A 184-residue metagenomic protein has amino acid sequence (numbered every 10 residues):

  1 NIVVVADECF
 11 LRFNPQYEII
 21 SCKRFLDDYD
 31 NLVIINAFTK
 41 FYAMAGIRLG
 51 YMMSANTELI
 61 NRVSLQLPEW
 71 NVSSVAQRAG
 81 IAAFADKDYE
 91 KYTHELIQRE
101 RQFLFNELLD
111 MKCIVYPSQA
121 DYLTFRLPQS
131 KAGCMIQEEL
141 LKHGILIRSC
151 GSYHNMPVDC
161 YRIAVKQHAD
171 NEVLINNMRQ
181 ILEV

Functional and structural regions predicted by a protein language model:
N1-V4, E8-F41: Active-site pre-lysine segment of PLP-dependent enzymes
A6, V72, P117, I147-S149: Hydrophobic residues in well-ordered beta-strands that form the structural core
N31-L109, C113-Y116: PLP-dependent aminotransferase class I/II
G46, Q119, N155-P157: Short acidic/glycine-enriched loop/turn segments that link adjacent beta-strands
A55, A85, P128, K166-H168: Residue-level recognition of strand-loop junctions within catalytic nucleotide-signaling folds
Q98, M111-H143: Conserved PLP-binding catalytic core of the aspartate aminotransferase-like
K142-H143, S152-V184: PLP-dependent enzyme catalytic core of the Aspartate aminotransferase-like
